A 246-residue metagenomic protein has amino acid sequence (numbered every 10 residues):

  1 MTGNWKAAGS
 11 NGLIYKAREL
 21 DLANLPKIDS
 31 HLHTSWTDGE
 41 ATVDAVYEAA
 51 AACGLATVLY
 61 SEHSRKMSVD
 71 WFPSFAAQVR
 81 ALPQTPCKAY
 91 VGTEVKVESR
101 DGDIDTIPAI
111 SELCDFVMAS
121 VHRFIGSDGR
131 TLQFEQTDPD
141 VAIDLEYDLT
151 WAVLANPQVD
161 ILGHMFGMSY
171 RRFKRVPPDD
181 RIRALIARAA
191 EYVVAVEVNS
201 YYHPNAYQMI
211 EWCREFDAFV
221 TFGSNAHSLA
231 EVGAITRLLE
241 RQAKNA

Functional and structural regions predicted by a protein language model:
T2-S30, A109, N156, F173-A246: Charged catalytic cores and adjacent phosphate/nucleic-acid-binding surfaces used for phosphate/nucleic-acid chemistry
W5-A8, L13, A23, I28-S30 (+5 more regions): N-terminal pre-domain/capping segments
L25-P26, A56, C87, D115 (+3 more regions): A structural micro-motif
L25-T37, Y60-H63, L162-G167, F222-H227: Histidine-centered catalytic micro-motifs
H33-S35, A45-D70, K88-E94, M118 (+1 more regions): Divalent metal-dependent hydrolysis catalytic cores, especially in the metallo-beta-lactamase
S35-D38, S64-V69, V97-S99, R123-D128 (+3 more regions): Active-site environment of divalent metal-dependent phosphoester hydrolases
A49-A52, A81, A152, R188 (+2 more regions): Alpha-helical scaffold elements within enzyme catalytic domains, especially in hydrolases
D70-E191, A243-K244: Extended substrate/RNA-proximal surfaces in nucleic-acid metabolism proteins
